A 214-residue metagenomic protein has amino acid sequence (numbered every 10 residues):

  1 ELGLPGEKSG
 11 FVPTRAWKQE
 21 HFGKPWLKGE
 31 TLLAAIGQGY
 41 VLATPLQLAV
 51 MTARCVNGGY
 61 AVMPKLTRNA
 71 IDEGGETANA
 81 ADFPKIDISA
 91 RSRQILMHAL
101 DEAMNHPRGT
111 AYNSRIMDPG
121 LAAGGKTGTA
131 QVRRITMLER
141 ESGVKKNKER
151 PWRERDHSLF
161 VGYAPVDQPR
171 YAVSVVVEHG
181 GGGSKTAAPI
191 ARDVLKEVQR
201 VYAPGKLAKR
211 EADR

Functional and structural regions predicted by a protein language model:
E1-V177, R214: Beta-lactam-recognizing serine transpeptidase/beta-lactamase-like catalytic domain environment
T44-V50, T186-D193: Short amphipathic alpha-helical face segments that pack within enzyme cores and frequently flank/anchor catalytic
Y60, G182-T186: Extracytoplasmic/secreted cell-surface and envelope-processing proteins
G75-P84, P189-R214: Short, gly/Ser/Thr-rich active-site loops of penicillin-recognizing serine hydrolases
G180-G182, R200-V201: Short beta-strands and strand-coil junctions in structured, solvent-facing domains, enriched
